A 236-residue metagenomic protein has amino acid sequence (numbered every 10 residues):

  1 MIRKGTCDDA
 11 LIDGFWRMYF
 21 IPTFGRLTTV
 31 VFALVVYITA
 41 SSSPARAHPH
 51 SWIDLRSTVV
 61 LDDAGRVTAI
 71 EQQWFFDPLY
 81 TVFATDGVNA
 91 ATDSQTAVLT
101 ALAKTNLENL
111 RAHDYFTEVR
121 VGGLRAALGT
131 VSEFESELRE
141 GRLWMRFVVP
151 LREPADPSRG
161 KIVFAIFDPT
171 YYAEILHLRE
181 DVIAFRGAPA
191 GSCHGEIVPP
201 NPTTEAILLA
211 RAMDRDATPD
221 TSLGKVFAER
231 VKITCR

Functional and structural regions predicted by a protein language model:
M1-G25: N-terminal secretory signal peptides that target proteins for export/translocation
T28-A40: Bacterial N-terminal signal peptides
S43-A47: Sec/Tat signal peptide C-region and signal peptidase I cleavage site
P49-V82: Early extracytoplasmic/domain-onset interaction patches
T58-V59, E118, V163: Residue-level detector of beta-strand face positions
P78-P157: Structured domain cores in non-transmembrane regions
G122-R236: Mature, soluble, non-transmembrane domains
